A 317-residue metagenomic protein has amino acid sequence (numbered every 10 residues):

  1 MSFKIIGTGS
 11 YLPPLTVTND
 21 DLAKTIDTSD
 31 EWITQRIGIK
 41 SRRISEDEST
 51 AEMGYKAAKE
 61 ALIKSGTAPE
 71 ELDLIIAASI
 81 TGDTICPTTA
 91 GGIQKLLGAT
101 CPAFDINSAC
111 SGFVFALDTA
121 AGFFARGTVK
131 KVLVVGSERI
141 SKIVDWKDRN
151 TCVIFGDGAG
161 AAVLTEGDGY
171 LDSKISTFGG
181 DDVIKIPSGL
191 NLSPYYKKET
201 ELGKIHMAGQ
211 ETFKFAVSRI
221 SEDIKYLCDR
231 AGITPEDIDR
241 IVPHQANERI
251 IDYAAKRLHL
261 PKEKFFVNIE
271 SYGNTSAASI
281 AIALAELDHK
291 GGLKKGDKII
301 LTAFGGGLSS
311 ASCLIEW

Functional and structural regions predicted by a protein language model:
M1-D47, D148-K214, S218, E222: Condensing-enzyme catalytic core mediating Claisen C-C bond formation in acyl metabolism
M1-N19, L117-D181, L284-W317: Conserved beta-strand-centric core segments of catalytic alpha/beta enzyme folds
I5-G7, E48-S108, C228-D252, R257: Conserved beta-ketoacyl condensing-enzyme motif
I5-G7, I33, A61, I75 (+6 more regions): Conserved small-residue
L22-K24, T81-G92, K131-C152, I175-Y196 (+2 more regions): Active-site-adjacent elements of ketosynthase-type condensing enzymes
I33, E70-A78, F104-N107, K130-S137 (+4 more regions): Beta-strand segments within the central parallel beta-sheet cores of soluble alpha/beta enzyme folds
T34-R36, K40-E52, S79-V132, K256-L284: Conserved catalytic cysteine-centered active-site region of acyl-thioester-dependent Claisen-condensing enzymes
T200-I269: A contiguous, well-structured pocket-lining segment that forms one wall/lid of small-molecule binding clefts in soluble
